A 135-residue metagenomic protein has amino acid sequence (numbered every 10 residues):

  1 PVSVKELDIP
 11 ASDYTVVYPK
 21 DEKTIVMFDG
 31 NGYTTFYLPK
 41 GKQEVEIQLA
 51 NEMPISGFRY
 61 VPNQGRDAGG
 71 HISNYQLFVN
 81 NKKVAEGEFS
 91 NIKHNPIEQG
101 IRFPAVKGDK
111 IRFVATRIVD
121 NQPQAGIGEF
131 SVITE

Functional and structural regions predicted by a protein language model:
P1-F28: Predominantly extracellular/luminal regions of secreted and cell-surface proteins, especially disulfide-bonded
D29-E135: Aromatic, loop-rich ligand-recognition surfaces of beta-strand-rich domains
